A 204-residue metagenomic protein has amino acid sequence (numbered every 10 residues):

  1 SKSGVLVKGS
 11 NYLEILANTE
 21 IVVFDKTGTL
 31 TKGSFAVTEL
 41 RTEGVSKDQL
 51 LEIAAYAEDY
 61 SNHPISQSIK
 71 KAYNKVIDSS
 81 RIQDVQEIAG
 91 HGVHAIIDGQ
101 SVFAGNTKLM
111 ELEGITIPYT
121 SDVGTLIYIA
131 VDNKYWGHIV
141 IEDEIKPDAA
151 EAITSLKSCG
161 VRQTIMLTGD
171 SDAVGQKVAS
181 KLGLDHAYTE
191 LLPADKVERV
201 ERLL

Functional and structural regions predicted by a protein language model:
S1-V7: Juxtamembrane helix-loop transition segments at the membrane interface in multi-pass membrane proteins
K8-L204: Cytosolic catalytic headpiece
